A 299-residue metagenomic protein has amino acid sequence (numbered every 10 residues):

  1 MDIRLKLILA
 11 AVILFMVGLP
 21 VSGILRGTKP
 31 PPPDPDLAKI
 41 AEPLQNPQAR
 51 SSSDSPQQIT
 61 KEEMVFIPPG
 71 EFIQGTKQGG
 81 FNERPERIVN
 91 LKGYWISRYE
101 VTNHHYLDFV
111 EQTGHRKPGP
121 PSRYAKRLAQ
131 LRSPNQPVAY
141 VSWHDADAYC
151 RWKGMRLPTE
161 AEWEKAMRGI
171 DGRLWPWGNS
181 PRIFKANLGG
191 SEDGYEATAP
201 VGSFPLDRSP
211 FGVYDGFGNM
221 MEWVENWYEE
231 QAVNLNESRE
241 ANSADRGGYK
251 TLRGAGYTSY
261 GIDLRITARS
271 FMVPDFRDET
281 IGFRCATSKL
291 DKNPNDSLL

Functional and structural regions predicted by a protein language model:
D2-V12, M16-K39, A49, P137 (+4 more regions): Disulfide-stabilized, aromatic/cysteine-rich ligand-recognition loop
D36-K61: N-terminal low-complexity, Pro/Thr/Ser-rich intrinsically disordered segments that act as propeptides or flexible
S52-D54, F81-E86, R269-P274: Short, P/G- and charge-enriched loop/turn segments at secondary-structure junctions
Q57-P121, V141-H144, G218: A short glycine-rich, aromatic-capped structural motif
E62, E86, L91, S133 (+3 more regions): Short coil/loop residues immediately preceding or within conserved phosphate-binding loops of NTP-utilizing enzyme
V65, I88, L174, E222 (+1 more regions): Residues embedded in well-ordered beta-strands
I67, I73, Q78, P121-S270 (+1 more regions): Functional-site microenvironments in short loops/helix caps that host divalent-cation chemistry
W95-S97, V224, R284-A286: Residues within well-ordered beta-strands of beta-sheet-rich folds
